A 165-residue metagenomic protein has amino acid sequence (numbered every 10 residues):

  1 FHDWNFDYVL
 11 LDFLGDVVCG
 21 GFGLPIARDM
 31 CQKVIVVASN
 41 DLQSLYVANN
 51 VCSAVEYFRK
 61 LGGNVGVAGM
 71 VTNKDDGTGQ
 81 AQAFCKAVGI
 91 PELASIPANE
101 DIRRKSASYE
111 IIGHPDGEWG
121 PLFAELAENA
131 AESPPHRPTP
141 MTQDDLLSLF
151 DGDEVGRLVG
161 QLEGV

Functional and structural regions predicted by a protein language model:
H2-W4, Y8, F13-A98, R103-R104: Conserved catalytic-core segment of NTP-binding enzymes
Y57-V165: C-terminal lobe/tail of nucleotide-utilizing enzymes
